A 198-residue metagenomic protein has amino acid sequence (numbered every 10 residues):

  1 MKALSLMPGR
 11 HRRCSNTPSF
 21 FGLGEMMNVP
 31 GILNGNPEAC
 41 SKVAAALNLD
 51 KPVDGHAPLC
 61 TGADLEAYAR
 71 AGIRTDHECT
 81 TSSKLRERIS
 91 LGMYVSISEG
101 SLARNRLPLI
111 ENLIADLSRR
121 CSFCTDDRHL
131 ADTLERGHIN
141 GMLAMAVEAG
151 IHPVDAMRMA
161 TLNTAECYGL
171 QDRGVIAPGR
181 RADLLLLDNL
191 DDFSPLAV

Functional and structural regions predicted by a protein language model:
M1, M26-V29, H56-C60, T80 (+2 more regions): Active-site beta-loop-alpha junctions enriched in small/polar residues
M1-P52, D116: Divalent-metal coordination cores built from histidine and acidic residues
F21-E25, V53-G55, T75-H77, V95-I97 (+1 more regions): Hydrophobic faces of well-ordered beta-strands that scaffold small-molecule active sites in alpha/beta enzyme cores
L23, R88, A156: Conserved, mostly hydrophobic/aromatic
G31-V43, T61-G62, L85-E87, R104-P108 (+1 more regions): Active-site-adjacent beta->alpha loops and helix N-cap segments on the catalytic face of soluble alpha/beta enzymes
N48-D54, Y68-I73: Short beta-strand/loop segments at the ligand-binding rim of alpha/beta enzyme cores
E99-S101, L184-V198: Phosphate/diphosphate-binding loops
N112-A182, L186-D188: His/Asp/Glu-enriched, well-ordered alpha-helical/loop segment that forms or immediately abuts the divalent-metal
